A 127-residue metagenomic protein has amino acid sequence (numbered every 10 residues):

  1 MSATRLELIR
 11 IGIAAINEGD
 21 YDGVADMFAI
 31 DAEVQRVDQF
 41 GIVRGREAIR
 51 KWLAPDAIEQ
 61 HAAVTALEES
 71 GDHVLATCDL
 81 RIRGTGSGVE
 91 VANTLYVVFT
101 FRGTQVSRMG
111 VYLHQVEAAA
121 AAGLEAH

Functional and structural regions predicted by a protein language model:
M1-H127: C-terminal and inter-domain tail/linker signature
